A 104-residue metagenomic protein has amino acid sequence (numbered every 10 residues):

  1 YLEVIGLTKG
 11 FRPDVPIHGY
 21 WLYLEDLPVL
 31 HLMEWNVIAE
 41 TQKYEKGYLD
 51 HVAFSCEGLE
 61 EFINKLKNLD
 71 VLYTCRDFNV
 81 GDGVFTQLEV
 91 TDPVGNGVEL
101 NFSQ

Functional and structural regions predicted by a protein language model:
Y1-V29: Core segments of cupin and vicinal oxygen chelate
F11-D14, D50, F78: Short beta-strand
I17, V37-Q42, C75-R76, G83: A short, acidic/glycine-rich surface segment
Y20-Y23, T41-K65, T86-T91, N96: Vicinal oxygen chelate
V29-L30, V98: Predominantly a core beta-strand signature of beta-propeller blades across repeat-based propeller domains
K67-Q104: Vicinal oxygen chelate
